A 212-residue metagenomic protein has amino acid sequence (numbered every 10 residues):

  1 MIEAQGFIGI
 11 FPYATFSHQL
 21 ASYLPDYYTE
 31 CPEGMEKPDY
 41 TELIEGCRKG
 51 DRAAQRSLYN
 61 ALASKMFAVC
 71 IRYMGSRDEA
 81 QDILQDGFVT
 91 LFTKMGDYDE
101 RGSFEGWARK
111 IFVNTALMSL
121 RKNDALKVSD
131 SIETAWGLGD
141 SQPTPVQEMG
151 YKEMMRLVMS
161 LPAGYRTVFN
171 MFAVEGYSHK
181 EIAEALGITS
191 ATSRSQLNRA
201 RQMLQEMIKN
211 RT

Functional and structural regions predicted by a protein language model:
C31, T134-M159: Acidic, proline/glycine-rich intrinsically disordered inter-domain spacer in sigma factors
I44-F67: A short, charge-rich alpha-helical start-of-domain segment used by transcription regulators
R48-K49, R72, Q85-S103, K122-D124: Sigma70-family region 2
Y59-R77, K94, V158, M203 (+1 more regions): Amphipathic, Lys/Arg- and hydrophobic-enriched alpha-helical face
A68, D82-V89, G102-N114: Structural recognition of an alpha-helix C-terminal capping motif at a helix-to-coil junction
G96-E100, K110-D130, Q147: Arg/Lys-rich amphipathic alpha helix in sigma70-family domain 2
V113, L117, V174, E184-N210: DNA-recognition helix of helix-turn-helix
V168-F172: A short pre-motif secondary-structure segment
